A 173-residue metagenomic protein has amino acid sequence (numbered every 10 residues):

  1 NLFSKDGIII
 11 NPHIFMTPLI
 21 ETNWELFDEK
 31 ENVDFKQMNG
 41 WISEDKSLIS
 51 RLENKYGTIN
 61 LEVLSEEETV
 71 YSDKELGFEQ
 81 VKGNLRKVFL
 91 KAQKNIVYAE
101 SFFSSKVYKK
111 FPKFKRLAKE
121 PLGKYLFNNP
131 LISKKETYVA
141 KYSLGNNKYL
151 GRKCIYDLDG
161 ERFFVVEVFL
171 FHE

Functional and structural regions predicted by a protein language model:
F3, G7-L144, L158-E173: N-terminal domain-onset segments
